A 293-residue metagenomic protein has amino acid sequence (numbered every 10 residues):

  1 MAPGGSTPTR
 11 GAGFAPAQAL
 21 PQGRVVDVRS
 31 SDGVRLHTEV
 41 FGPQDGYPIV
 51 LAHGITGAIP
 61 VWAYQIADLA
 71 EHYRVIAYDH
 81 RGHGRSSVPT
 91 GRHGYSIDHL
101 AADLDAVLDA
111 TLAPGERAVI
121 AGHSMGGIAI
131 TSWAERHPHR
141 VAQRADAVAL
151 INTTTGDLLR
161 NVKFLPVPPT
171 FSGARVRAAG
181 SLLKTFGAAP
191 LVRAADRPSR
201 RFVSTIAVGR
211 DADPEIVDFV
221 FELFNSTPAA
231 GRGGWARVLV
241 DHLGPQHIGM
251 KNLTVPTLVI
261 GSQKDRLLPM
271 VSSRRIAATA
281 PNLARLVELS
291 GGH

Functional and structural regions predicted by a protein language model:
M1-L51, E71-R74, D109-A113, A142-D146: Alpha/beta-hydrolase fold catalytic core
V34-H93, V107: Conserved HGGG/HGGXW glycine-rich cap/lid loop of the alpha/beta-hydrolase fold
H83-M125, W133-Q143: Active-site loop/oxyanion-hole signature of alpha/beta-hydrolase fold enzymes
E135, H139-A188: Flexible "cap/lid" loop of the alpha/beta hydrolase fold
K184-K251: Conserved alpha/beta-hydrolase catalytic His-Asp/Glu region
L253, V259-G261, D265: Short beta-strand/loop motif that positions the catalytic acidic residue of the alpha/beta-hydrolase fold
R266-S272: Conserved alpha/beta-hydrolase "acid-adjacent" motif
R274-H293: Catalytic histidine neighborhood in serine/cysteine hydrolases with alpha/beta-hydrolase-type architecture
